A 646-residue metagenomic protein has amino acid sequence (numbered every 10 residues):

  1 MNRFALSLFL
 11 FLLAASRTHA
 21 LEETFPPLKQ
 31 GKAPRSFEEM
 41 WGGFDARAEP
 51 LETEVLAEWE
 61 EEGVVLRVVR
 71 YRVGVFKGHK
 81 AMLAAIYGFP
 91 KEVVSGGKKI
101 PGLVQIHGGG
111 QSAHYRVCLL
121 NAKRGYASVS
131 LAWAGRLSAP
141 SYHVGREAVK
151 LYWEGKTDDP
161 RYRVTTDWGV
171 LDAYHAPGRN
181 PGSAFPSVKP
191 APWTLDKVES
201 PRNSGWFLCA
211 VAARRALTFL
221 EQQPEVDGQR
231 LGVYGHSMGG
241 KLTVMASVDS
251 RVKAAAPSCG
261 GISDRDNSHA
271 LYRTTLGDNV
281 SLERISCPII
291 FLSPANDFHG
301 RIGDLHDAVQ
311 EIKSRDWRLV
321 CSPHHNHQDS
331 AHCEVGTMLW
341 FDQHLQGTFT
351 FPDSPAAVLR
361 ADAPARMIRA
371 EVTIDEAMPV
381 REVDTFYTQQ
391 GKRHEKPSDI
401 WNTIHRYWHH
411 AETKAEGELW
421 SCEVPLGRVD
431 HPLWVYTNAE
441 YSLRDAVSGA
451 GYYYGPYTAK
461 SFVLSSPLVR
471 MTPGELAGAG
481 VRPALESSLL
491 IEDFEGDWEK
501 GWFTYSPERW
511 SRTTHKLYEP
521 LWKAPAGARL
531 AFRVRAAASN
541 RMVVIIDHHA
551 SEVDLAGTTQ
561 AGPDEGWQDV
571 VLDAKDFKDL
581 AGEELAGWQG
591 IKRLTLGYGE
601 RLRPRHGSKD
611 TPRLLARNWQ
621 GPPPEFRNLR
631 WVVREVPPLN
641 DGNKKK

Functional and structural regions predicted by a protein language model:
G43-K98: N-terminal cap/lid segment of alpha/beta-hydrolase-fold proteins
A84-A85, G97-G108, S128: Short beta-strand element of the alpha/beta-hydrolase
Q111, R215-T274: Primarily recognizes the serine-hydrolase "nucleophile elbow" in alpha/beta-hydrolase and SGNH/GDSL folds
L119-A210, D266-H269: Cap/lid segment of the alpha/beta-hydrolase catalytic domain
G261-I312: The feature captures the conserved acid-bearing segment of alpha/beta-hydrolase catalytic domains
I312-D329: Catalytic histidine neighborhood in serine/cysteine hydrolases with alpha/beta-hydrolase-type architecture
D342-Y387, H409-E416, A526: Surface beta-strand/loop "capping" patches
A484, L490, F503-G590, T595-L615 (+2 more regions): Extracellular ligand-binding interfaces
